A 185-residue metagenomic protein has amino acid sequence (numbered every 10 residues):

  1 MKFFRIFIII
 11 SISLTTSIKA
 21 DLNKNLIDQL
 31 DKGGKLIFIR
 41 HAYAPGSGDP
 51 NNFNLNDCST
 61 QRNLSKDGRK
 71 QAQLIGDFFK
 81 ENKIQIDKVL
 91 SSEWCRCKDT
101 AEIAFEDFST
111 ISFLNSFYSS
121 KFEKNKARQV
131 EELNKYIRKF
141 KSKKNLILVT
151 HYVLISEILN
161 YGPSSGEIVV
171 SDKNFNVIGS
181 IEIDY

Functional and structural regions predicted by a protein language model:
K2-I9: Sec-dependent signal peptide recognition, specifically the positively charged N-region followed immediately by
T16-A20: Sec/Tat signal peptide C-region and signal peptidase I cleavage site
D21-K121, Y161-Y185: Active-site-proximal alpha-helix that buttresses catalytic centers in soluble enzyme cores
G34-I37, K144-T150: Generic beta-sheet signal
N82-I84, K139-K144: Glycine-rich phosphate-binding loop signature in dinucleotide/nucleotide-binding domains
E123-V130, Y185: Short, surface-exposed amphipathic charged segments that create phosphate/polyanion-binding patches used for binding
Q129-F140: A short, acidic, amphipathic alpha-helical segment used as a generic capping/interface helix at domain edges
